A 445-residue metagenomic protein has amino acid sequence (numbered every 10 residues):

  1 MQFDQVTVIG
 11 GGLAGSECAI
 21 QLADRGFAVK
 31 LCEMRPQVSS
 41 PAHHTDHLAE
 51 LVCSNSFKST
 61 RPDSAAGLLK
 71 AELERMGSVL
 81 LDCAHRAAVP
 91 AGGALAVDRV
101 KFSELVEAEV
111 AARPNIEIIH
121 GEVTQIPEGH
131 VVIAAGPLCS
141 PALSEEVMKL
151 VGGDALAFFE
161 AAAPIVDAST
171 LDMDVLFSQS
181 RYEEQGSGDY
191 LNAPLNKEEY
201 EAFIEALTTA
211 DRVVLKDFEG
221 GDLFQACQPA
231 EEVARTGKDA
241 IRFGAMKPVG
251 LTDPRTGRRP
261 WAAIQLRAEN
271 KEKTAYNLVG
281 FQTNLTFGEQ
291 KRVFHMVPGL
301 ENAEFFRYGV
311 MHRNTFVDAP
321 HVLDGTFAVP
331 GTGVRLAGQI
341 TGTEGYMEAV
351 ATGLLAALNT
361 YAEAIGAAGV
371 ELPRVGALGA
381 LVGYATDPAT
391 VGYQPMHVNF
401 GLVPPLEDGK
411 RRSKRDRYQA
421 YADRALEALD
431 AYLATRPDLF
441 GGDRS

Functional and structural regions predicted by a protein language model:
Q2-A14: Beta1/beta-strand and adjacent pyrophosphate-binding region of the FAD-binding site in flavoprotein oxidoreductases
I20-L81, V375-A385: N-terminal FAD cofactor-binding segment of flavoenzymes
P62-A66, K70, S78-A91, V151-F159 (+1 more regions): A short alpha-helix-loop-beta-strand transition element characteristic of N-terminal alpha/beta dinucleotide-binding
E72-E146: Feature captures the FAD/FMN-dependent oxidoreductase FAD-binding
A112-A268, E272, Y276-F287, K291-R292: Predominantly flavin-linked oxidoreductase catalytic cores and closely associated redox partners
L278-T343, V350-T352, V370-P388, G392-N399 (+1 more regions): A glycine-rich dinucleotide-binding beta-alpha-beta segment and adjacent secondary-structure elements that constitute
V350-V370: Internal hydrophobic alpha-helix adjacent to the cofactor/substrate pocket in enzyme cavities
P395-S445: C-terminal auxiliary extensions adjacent to catalytic cores
